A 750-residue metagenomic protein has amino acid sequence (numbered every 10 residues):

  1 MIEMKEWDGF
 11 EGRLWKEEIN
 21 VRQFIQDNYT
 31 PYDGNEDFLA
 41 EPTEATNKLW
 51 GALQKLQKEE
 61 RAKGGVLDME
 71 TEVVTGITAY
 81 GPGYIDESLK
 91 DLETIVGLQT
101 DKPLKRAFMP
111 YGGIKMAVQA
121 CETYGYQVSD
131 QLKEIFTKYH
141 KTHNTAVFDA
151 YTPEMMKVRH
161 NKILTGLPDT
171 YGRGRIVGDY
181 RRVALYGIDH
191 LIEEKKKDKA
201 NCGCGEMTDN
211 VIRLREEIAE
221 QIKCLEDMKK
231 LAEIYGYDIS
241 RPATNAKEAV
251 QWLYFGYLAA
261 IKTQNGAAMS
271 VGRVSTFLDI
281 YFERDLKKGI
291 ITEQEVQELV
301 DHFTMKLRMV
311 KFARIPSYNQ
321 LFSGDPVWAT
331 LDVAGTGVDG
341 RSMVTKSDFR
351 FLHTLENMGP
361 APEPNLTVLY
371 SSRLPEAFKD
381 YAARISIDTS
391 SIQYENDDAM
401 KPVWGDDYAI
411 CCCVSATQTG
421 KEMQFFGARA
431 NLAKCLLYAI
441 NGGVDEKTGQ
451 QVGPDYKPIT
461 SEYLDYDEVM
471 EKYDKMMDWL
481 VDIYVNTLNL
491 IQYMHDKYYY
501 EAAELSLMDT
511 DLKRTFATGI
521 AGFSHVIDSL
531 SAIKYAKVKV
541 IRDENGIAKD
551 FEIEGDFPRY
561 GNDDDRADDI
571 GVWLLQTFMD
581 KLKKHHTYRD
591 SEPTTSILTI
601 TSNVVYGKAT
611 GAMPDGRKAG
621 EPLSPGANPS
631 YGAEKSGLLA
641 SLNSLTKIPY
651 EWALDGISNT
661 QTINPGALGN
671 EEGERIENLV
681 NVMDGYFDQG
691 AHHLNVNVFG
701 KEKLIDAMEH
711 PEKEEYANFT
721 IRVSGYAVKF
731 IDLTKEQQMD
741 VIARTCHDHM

Functional and structural regions predicted by a protein language model:
I2-M750: Conserved catalytic cores of very large enzyme subunits
